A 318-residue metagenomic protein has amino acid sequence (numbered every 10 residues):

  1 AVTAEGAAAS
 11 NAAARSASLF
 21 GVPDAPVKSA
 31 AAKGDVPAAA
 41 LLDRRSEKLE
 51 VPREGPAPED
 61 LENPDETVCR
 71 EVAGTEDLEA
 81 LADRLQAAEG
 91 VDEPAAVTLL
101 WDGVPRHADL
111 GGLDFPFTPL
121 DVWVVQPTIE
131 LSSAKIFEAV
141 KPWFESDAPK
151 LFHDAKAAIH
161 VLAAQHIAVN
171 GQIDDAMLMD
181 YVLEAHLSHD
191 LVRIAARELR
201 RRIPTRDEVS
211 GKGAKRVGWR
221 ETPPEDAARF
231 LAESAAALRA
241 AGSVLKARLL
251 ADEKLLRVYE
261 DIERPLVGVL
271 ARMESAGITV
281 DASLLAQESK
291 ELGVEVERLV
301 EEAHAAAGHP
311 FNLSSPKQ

Functional and structural regions predicted by a protein language model:
A1-T128, S146, K150, H186 (+1 more regions): Conserved "right-hand" nucleotidyltransferase catalytic core of DNA-directed polymerases
A80, A134-I136: Short, conserved clusters of charged catalytic residues that mark active-site and nucleotide-handling motifs
V97, L151-H153, G171-D175, T205 (+1 more regions): General beta-strand structural signal in soluble alpha/beta enzymes
R106, H160-A163: Short glycine-/acidic-enriched loop or helix-start segments at secondary-structure transitions that form or flank
V125-E130, A134, I173-A236: Short alpha-helix plus adjacent loop in nuclease-associated cores
F137-K141: Phosphate/diphosphate-binding loops
H153-H160: Short, polar loop motifs at secondary-structure junctions
Q165-A168: Helix-loop-beta element that forms the nucleotide-linked donor phosphate-binding surface in glycosyltransferases
